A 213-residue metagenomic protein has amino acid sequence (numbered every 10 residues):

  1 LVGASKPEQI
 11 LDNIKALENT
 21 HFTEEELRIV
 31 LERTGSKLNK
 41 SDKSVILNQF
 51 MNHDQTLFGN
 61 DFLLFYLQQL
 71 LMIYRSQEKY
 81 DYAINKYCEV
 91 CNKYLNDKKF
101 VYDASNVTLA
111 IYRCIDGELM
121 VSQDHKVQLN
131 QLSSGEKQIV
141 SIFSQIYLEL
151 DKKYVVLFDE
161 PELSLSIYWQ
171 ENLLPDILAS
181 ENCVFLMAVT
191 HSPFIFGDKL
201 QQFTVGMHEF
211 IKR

Functional and structural regions predicted by a protein language model:
L1-D124: Phosphate-coordinating catalytic segments in nucleotide- and nucleic-acid-processing enzymes
Y82-E89, K93-R213: Switch/communication elements of ASCE P-loop NTPase nucleotide-binding domains
